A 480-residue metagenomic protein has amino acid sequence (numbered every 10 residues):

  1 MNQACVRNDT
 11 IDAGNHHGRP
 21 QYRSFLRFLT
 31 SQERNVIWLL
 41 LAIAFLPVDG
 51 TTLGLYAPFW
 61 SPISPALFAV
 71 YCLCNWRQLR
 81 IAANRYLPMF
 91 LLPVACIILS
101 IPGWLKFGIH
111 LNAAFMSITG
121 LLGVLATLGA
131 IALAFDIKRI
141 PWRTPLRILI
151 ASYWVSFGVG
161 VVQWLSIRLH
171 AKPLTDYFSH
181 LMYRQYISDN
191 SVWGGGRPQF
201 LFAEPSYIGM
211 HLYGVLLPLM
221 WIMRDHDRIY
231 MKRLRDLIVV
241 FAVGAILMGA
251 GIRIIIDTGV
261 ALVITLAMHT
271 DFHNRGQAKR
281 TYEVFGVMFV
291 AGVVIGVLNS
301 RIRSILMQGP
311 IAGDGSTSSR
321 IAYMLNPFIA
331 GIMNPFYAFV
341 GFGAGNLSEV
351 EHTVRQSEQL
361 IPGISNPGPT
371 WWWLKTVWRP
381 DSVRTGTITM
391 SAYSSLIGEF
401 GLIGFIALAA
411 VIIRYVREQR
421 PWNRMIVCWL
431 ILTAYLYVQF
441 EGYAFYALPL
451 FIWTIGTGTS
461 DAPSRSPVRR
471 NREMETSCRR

Functional and structural regions predicted by a protein language model:
M1-V36, P102-W104, W422, I452-R480: A juxtamembrane structural motif centered on a specific transmembrane helix
N35-T51, A66-G129: N-terminal hydrophobic segments of proteins, predominantly signal-anchor/transmembrane helices of inner/organellar
A69-N75, F107-S166, V411: Transmembrane alpha-helical segments and their membrane-water interfaces
L146-F178, N190-G194, F200-H269: Alpha-helical transmembrane segments of multi-pass inner-membrane proteins
L165-I167, G249, L266-G313, A330-M333: A membrane-periplasm/extracellular boundary helix in multi-pass inner-membrane enzymes that assemble envelope glycans
T258-L266, P421, I426-R480: Transmembrane alpha-helices of multi-pass inner-membrane enzymes
A312-A322, F336-F400: Long extracytoplasmic/lumenal interhelical loops at the membrane interface of multi-pass membrane proteins
R379-L432: Hydrophobic transmembrane alpha-helices and their immediate junctions
